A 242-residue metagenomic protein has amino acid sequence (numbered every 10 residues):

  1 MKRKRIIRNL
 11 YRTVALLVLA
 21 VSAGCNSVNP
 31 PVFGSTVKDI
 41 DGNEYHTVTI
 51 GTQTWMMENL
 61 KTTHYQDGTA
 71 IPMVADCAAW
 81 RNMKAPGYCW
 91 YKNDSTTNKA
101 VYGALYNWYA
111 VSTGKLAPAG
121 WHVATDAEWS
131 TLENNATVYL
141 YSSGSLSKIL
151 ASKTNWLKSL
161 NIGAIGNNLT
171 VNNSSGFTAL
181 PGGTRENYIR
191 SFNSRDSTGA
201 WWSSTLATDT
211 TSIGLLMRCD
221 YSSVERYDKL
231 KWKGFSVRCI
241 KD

Functional and structural regions predicted by a protein language model:
K2-V14: Bacterial N-terminal signal peptides that target proteins for export
L10, N26-S27: Terminus-proximal functional modules
V21-G24: C-terminal motif of bacterial Sec signal peptides marking the signal peptidase cleavage site
S27-D242: Conserved positions within compact, well-structured domain cores
